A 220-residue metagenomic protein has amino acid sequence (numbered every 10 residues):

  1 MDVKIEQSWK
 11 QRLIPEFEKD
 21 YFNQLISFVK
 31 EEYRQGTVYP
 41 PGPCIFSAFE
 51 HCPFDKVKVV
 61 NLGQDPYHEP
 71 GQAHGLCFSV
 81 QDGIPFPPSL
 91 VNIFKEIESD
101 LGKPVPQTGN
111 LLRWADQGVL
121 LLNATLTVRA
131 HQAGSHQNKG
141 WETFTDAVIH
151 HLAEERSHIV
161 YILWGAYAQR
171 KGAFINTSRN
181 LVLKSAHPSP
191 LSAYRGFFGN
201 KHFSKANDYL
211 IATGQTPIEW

Functional and structural regions predicted by a protein language model:
M1-L13: Generic N-terminal amphipathic, Lys/Arg-enriched alpha-helix
V3, P15-L163, Y167-R170, I175 (+4 more regions): A polyanion-binding, active-site-adjacent surface
G199: Short, conserved glycine- and acidic-residue-centered signature motifs in active-site or ligand-binding loops
